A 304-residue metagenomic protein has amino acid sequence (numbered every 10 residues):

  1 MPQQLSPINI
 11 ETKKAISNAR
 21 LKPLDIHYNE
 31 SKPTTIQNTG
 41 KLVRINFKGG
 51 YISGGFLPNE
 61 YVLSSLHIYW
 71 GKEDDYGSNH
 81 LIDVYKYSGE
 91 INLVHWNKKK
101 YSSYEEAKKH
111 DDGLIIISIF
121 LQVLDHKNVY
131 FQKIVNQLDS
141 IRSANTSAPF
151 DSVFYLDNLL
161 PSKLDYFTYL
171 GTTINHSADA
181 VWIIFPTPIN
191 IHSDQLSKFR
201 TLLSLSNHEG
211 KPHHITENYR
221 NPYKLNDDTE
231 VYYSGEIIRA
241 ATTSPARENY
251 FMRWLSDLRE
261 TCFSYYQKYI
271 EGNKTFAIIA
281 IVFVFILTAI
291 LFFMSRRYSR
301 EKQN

Functional and structural regions predicted by a protein language model:
M1-N304: Alpha-carbonic anhydrase
